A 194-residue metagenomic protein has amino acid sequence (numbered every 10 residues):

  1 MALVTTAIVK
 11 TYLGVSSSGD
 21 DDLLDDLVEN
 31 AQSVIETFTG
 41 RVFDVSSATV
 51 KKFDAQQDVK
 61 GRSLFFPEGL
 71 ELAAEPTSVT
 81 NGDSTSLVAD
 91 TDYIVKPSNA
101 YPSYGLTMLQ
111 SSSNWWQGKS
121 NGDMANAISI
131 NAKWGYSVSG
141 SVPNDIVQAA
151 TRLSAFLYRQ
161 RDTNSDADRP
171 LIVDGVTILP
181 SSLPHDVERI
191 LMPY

Functional and structural regions predicted by a protein language model:
M1-Y194: Divalent metal-cofactor coordination and adjacent catalytic microenvironments
